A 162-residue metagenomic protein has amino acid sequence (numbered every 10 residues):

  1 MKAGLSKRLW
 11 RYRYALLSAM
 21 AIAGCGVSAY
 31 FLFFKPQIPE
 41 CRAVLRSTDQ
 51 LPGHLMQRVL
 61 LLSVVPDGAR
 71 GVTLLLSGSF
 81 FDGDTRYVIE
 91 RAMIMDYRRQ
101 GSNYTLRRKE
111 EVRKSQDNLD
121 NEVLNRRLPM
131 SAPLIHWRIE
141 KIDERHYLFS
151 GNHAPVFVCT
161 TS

Functional and structural regions predicted by a protein language model:
M1-R8: N-terminal Lys/Arg-rich, disordered targeting/topogenic segments
W10-L32: Hydrophobic membrane-insertion alpha-helices, especially the h-region of bacterial N-terminal signal peptides
C25-S28, L60, D120: Short structured motifs
K35-D49: Alpha-helical transmembrane signal-anchor/signal-peptide segments
P39-A43, G68-L76, S102-E110, F149: A short hydrophobic beta-strand element
T48-Q50, H54-N103: Extracytoplasmic/periplasmic/luminal assembly and interaction segments in envelope/secretory/respiratory proteins
N103-S162: Non-cytosolic head/periplasmic domains of membrane-anchored proteins
